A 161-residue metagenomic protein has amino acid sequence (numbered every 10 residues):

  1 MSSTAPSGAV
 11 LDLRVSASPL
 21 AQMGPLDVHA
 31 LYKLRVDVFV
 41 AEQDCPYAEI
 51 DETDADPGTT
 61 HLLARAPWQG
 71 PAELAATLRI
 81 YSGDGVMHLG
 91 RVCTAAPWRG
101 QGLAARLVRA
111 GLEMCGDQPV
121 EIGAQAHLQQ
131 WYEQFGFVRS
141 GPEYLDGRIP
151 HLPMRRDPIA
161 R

Functional and structural regions predicted by a protein language model:
S2-P57, R65-E73, A160-R161: Short amphipathic alpha-helix that is part of the acyltransferase structural core
P46-E49, T59-R65, T77, R91 (+2 more regions): Short hydrophobic/aromatic beta-strand element in the GNAT-like acyltransferase core that lines or flanks the acyl-donor
D56, G85, D146-P150: Short acidic/glycine-enriched loop/turn segments that link adjacent beta-strands
L63, P71-S82, V86-C93: Conserved beta-strand in the GNAT
T94, G100-E113: Conserved acetyl-CoA-binding loop-helix of GNAT-fold acetyltransferases
E113-A126: Conserved GNAT acetyl-CoA-binding A-motif
G123-P150: Conserved active-site alpha-helix within GNAT-family acetyltransferase domains
